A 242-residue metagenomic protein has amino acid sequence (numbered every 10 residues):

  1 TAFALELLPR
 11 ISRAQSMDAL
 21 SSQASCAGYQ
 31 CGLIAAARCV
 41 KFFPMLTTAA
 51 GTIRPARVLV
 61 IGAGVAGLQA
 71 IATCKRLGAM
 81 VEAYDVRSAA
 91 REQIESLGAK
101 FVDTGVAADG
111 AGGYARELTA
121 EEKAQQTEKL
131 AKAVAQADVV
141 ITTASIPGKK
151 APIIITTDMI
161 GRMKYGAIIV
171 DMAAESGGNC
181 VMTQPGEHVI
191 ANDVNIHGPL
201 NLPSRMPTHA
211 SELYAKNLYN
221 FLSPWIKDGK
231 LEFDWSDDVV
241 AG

Functional and structural regions predicted by a protein language model:
T1-E6, V139-H197: ADP-ribose/adenylate-binding Rossmann-like module
E6-L46, C180-G242: Adenosine-phosphate binding glycine-rich loop
L7-R10, V86-S88, V106-A107, S145-I146 (+2 more regions): Short, ordered loop/turn segments at secondary-structure junctions
A24-G28, G32, G67, R87 (+5 more regions): Generic structural signal for well-ordered, non-membrane alpha-helical segments in soluble metabolic enzymes
R38, P44-T47, R54-R57, V139-T142 (+1 more regions): Active-site/ligand-binding-proximal alpha/beta "capping" segment
P44-A133: Glycine-rich phosphate/diphosphate-binding loop of Rossmann-like nucleotide-binding domains
A111-V140, A144-G161, P199, P207: A structured beta-alpha segment of the ubiquitous adenosine-cofactor-binding alpha/beta core
